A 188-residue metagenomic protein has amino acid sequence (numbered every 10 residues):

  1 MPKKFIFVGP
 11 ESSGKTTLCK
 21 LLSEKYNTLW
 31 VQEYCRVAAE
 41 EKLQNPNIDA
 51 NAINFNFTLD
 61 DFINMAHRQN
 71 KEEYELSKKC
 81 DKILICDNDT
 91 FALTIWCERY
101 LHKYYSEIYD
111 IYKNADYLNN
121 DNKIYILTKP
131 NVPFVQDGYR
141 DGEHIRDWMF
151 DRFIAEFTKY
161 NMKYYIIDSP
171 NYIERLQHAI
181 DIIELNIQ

Functional and structural regions predicted by a protein language model:
P2-K4, D81: Pre-Walker A (Motif I) flank of P-loop NTPase domains
F7: Hydrophobic anchor at the beta1->P-loop junction of P-loop NTPases
E11: The conserved Walker
K15: Conserved lysine of the Walker
K20, E24-R68: Conserved substrate/cofactor phosphate-moiety recognition/catalytic segment in nucleotide-dependent phosphotransferases
D61-N119: Glycine-rich phosphate-binding loop used to anchor ATP phosphates in small-molecule kinases, encompassing both
L101-L176: A glycine- and Lys/Arg-enriched "phosphate-lid" helix/loop adjacent to the NTP-binding pocket of small-molecule kinases
